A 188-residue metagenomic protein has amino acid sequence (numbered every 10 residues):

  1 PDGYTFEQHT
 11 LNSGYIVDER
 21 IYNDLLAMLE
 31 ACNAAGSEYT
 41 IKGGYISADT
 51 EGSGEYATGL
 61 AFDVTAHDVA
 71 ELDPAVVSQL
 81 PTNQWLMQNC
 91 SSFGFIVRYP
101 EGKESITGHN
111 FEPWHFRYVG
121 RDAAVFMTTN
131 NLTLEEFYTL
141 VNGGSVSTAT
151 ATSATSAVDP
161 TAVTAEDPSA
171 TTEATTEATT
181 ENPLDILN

Functional and structural regions predicted by a protein language model:
P1-D159, V163-T164, A174-N188: Extracytoplasmic cell-surface/polysaccharide-interacting catalytic and binding patches
